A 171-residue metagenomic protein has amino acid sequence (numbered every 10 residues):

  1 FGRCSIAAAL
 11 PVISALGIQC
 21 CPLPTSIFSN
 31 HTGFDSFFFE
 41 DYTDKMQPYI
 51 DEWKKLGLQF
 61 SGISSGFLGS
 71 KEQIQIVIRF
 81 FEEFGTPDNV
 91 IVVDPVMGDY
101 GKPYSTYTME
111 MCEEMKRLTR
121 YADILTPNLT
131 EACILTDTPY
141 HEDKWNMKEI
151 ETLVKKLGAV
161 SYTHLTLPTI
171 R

Functional and structural regions predicted by a protein language model:
F1-V93, M97-S105: Conserved N-terminal subdomain of the carbohydrate kinase-like
V90, P95, P127, L167-P168: Proline-centered helix-kink/hinge sites
T106-L165, R171: Conserved phosphate/ATP/ADP-binding segment of small-molecule kinases
